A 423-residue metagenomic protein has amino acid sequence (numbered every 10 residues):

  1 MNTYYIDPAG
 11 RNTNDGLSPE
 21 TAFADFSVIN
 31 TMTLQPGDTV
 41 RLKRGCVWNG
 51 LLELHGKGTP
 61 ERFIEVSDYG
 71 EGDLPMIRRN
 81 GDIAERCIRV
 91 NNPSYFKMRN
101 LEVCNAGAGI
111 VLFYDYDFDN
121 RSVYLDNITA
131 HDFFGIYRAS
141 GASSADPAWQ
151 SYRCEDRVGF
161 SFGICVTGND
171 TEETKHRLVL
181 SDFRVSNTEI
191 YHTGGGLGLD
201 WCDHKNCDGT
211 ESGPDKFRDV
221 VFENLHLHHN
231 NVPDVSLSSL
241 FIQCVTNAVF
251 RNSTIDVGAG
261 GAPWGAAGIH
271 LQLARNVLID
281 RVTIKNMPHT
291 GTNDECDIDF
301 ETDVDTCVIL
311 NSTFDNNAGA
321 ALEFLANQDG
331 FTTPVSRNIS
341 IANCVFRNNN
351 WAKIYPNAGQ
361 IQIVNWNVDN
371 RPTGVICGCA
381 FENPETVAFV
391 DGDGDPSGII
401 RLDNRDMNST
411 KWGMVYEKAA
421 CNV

Functional and structural regions predicted by a protein language model:
D7, K43, H55, S67-Y69 (+29 more regions): Feature marks extracellular polysaccharide-active and adherence modules
P8, T21-F23, R41-R44, K57-G107 (+2 more regions): Right-handed parallel beta-helix/beta-spiral solenoid domain characteristic of secreted/periplasmic
P8-K43, V47-W48: Acidic Gly/Asp/Thr-rich repetitive segments characteristic of extracellular carbohydrate-active and adhesion proteins
N12-T13, E20, S143-G168, N349 (+1 more regions): Acidic, glycine- and Ser/Thr-rich low-complexity intrinsically disordered tracts in extracellular/secreted proteins
Q35, K43, G56, E61 (+31 more regions): Parallel beta-helix/beta-solenoid
N49-E53, R79-C87, A106-F113, F134-S143 (+13 more regions): Short glycine/acidic-rich loop motifs that flank beta-strands on beta-rich extracellular proteins
R138-G159, D170-R177, C202-D215, Q328-V335: Intrinsically disordered, low-complexity Ser/Thr- and acidic-rich flexible linkers and loops, especially at boundaries
E173-L178, E189-R218, H226-H229, P233 (+1 more regions): Alpha-solenoid helical-repeat scaffolds
